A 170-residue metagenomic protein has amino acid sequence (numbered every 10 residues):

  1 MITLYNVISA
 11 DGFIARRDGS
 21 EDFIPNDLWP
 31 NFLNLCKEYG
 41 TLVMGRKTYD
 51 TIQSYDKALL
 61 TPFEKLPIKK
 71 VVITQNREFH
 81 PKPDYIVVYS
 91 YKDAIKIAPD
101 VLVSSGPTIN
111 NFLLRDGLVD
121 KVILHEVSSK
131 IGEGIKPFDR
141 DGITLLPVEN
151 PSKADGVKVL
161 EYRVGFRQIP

Functional and structural regions predicted by a protein language model:
M1-P170: Enzymes that bind and transform nitrogen-containing heteroaromatic metabolites
